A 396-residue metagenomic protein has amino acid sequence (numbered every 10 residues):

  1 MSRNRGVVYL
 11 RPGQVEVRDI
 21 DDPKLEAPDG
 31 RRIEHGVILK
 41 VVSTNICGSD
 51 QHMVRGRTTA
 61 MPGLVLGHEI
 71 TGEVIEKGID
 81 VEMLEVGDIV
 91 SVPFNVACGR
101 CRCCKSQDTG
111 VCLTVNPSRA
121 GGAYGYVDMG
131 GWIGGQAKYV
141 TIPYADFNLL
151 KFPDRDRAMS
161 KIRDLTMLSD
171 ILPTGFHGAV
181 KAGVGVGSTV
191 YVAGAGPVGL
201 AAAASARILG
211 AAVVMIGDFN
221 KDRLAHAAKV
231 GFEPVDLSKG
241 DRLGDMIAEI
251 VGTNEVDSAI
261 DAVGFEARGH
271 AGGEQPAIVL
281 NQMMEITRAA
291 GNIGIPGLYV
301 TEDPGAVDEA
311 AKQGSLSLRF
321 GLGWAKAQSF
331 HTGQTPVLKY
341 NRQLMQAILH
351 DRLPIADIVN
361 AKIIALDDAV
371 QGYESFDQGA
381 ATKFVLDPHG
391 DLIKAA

Functional and structural regions predicted by a protein language model:
M1-S2, G30, E34-H35, G240 (+4 more regions): C-terminal hydrophobic helical "lid"/dimerization subdomain of Rossmann-like NAD(P)H-dependent oxidoreductases
E26-N45, V54-K105, G110, W132-G134 (+1 more regions): Glycine-rich beta-strand-centered segment in the early N-terminal region that forms part of a ligand/cofactor-binding
I89, T189, N292, S329: Short glycine-centered segments of the SAM/dcSAM-binding site in methyltransferase folds
C98-A193: NAD(P)H dinucleotide-binding glycine-rich loop of Rossmann-like/cofactor-binding domains, especially the beta1-alpha1
A182-V184, A225-A327, V370, L392-A396: Glycine-rich cofactor phosphate-binding loops and adjacent beta1-alpha1 units of small-molecule cofactor enzyme domains
G199-L200: N-terminal Rossmann-fold NAD(P) dinucleotide-binding loop
I208-V213: Conserved S-adenosyl-L-methionine
D218: Conserved acidic E/D residue at the C-terminus of a beta-strand in Rossmann-like folds
